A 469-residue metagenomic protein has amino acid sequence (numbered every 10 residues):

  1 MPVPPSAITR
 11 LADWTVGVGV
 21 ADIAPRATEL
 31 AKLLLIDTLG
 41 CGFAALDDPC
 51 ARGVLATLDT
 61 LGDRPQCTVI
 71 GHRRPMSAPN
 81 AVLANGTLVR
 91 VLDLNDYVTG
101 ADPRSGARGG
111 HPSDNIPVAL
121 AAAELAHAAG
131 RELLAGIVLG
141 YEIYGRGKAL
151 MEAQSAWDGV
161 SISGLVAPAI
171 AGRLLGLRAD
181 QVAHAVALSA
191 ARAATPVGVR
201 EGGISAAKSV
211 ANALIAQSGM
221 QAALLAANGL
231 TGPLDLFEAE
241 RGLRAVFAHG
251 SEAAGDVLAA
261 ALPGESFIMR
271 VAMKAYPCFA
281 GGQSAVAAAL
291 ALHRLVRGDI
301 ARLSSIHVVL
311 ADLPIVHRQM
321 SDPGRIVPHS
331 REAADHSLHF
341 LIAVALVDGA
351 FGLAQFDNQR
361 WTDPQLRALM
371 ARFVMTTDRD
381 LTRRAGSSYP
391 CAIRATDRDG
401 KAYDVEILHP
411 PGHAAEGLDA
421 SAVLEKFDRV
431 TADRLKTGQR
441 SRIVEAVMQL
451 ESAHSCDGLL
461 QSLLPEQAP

Functional and structural regions predicted by a protein language model:
M1-M269, S452-P469: N-terminal core-entry segment
Q66-H72, S218-S337: Accessory "access/gating" subregions that flank catalytic or transport cores
Y97, Y141-Y144, Y276, Y389 (+1 more regions): Sequence-level detector for tyrosine residue identity
P117, A275-P277, P410: Proline-rich low-complexity regions
F279-A446, L464-P465: Intrinsically disordered, low-complexity Ser/Thr/Pro/Gly-rich interaction regions that scaffold/cooperate
